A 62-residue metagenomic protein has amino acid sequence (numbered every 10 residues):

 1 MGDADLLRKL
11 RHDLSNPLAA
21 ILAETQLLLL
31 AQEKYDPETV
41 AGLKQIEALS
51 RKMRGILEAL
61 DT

Functional and structural regions predicted by a protein language model:
G2-L6, L10, L18-T62: Histidine phosphotransfer helical core of two-component systems
